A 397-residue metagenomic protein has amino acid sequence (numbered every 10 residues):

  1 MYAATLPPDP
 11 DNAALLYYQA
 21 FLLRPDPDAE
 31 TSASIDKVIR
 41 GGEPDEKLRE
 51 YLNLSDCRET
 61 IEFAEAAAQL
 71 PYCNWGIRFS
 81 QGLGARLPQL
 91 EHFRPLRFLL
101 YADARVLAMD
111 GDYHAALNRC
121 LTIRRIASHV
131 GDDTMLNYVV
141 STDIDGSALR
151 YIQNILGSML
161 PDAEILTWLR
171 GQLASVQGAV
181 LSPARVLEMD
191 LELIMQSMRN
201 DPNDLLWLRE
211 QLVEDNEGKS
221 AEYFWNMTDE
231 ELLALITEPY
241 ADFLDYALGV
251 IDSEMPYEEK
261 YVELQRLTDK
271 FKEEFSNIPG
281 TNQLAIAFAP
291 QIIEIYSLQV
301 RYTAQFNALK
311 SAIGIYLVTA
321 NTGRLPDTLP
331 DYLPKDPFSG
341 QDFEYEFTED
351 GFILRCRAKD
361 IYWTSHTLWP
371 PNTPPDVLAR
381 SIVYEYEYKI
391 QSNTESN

Functional and structural regions predicted by a protein language model:
M1-N397: Short acidic linear motifs
